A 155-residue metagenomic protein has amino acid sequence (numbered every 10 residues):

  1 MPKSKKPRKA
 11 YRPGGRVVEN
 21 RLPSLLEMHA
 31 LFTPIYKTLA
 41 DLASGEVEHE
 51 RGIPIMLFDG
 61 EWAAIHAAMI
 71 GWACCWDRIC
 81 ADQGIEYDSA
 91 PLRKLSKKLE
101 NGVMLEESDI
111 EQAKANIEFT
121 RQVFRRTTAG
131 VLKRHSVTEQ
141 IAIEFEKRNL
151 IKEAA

Functional and structural regions predicted by a protein language model:
M1-E19: Short Lys/Arg-rich cationic patches that frequently serve as NLS/NoLS or arginine-rich RNA/DNA-binding motifs
P7-P13, I65, I143, R148-L150: Short amphipathic alpha-helical "recognition" segments used for binding
G14-W76: Short terminal alpha-helical segments
T33-Y36, A40, R93-S96, K114 (+1 more regions): Generic detector of well-ordered alpha-helical segments enriched in charged/polar residues, highlighting helical
A43-L57, R78-Y87, V103-I110, T128-K133: Charged, low-complexity interaction regions
A63-M104: Eukaryote-biased, non-catalytic alpha-solenoid scaffold regions
K98-A155: Amphipathic alpha-helical binding modules
